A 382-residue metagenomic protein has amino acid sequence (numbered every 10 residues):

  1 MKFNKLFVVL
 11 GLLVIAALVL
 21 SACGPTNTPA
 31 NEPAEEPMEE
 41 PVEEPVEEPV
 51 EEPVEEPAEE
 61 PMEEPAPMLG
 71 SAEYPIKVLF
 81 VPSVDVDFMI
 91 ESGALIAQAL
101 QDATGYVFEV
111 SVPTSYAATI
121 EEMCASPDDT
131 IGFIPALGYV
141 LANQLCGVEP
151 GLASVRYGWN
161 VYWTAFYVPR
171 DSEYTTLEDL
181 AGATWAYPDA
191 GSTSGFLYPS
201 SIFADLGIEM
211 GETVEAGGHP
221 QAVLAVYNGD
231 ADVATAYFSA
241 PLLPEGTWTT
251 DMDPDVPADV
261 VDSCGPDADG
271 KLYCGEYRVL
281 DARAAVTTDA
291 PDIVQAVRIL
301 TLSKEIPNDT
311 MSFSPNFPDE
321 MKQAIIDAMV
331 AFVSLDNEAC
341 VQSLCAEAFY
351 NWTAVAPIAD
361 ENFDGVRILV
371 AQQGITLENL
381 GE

Functional and structural regions predicted by a protein language model:
A17-A22: C-terminal motif of bacterial Sec signal peptides marking the signal peptidase cleavage site
G24-T26: Bacterial signal peptide processing site
E64-L95, D255-D262, D267-V279, F317-E382: An extracytoplasmic/periplasmic, membrane-proximal ligand-sensing/linker region
P67-L137: Extracytoplasmic small-molecule ligand-binding "clamshell" domains of the periplasmic binding protein/Venus flytrap
E73, V78-A103, N160-N228, S239-P244: Bilobed "Venus flytrap"/periplasmic-binding protein-like clamshell domains and structurally analogous long
F80-P82, T114-A117, S126-C146, S154-V155 (+3 more regions): Beta->alpha turn/N-cap motifs
P82, W163-Y174, S303-E320: A bilobed periplasmic-binding-protein/Venus flytrap-type ligand-binding module shared by bacterial periplasmic
T184, G191-P318: Pocket-lining segment of extracytoplasmic ligand-binding domains
